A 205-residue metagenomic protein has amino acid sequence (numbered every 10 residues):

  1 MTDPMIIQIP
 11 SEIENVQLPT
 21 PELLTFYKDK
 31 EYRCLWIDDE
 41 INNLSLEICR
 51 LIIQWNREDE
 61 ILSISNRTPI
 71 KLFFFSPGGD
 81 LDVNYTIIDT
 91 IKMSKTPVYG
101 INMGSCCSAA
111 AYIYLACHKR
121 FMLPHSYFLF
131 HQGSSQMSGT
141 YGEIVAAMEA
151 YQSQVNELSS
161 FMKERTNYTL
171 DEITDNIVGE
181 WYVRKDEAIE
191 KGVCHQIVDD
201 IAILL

Functional and structural regions predicted by a protein language model:
M1-L205: Terminal-region recognition feature
